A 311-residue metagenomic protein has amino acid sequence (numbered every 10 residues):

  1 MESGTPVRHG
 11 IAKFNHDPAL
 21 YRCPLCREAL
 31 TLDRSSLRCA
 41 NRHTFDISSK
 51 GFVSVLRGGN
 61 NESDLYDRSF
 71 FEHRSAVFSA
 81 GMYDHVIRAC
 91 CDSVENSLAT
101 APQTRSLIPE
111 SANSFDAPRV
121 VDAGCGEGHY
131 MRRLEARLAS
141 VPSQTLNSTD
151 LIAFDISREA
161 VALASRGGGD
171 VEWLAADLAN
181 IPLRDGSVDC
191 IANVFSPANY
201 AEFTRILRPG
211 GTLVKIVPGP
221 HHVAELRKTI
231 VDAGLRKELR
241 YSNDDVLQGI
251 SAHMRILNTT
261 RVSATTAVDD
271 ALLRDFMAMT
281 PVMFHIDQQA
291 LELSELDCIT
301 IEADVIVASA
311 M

Functional and structural regions predicted by a protein language model:
E2-D64: N-terminal auxiliary segments of SAM/dcSAM-dependent transferases
I11, S63-A89, S93: Class I SAM-dependent methyltransferase Rossmann-like catalytic core, especially the SAM/SAH-binding loop
P18-A19, R261-M311: Conserved Class I S-adenosyl-L-methionine
G81-D116: Conserved alpha-helix/loop element of class I SAM-dependent methyltransferases that forms part of the SAM/SAH-binding
R119-N180: Class I SAM-dependent methyltransferase SAM/SAH-binding core
A179-C190: A short acidic, Gly/Pro-enriched loop at the edge of an enzyme's catalytic core that lines a small-molecule cofactor
Y200-V214: A short glycine-rich, Lys/Arg-flanked "PGG" loop and its adjoining helix->strand segment in the class I
T212-D244: Conserved class I S-adenosyl-L-methionine
